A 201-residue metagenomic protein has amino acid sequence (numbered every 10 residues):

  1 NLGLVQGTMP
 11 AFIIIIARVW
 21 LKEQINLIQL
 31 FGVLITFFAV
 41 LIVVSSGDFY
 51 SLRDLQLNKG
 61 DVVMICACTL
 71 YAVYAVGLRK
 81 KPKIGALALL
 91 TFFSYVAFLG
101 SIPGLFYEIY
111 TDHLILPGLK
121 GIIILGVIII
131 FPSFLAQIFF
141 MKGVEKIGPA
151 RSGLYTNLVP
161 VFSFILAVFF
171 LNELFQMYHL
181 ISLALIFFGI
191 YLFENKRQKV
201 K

Functional and structural regions predicted by a protein language model:
N1, F31-G32, Q56-V63, K120-L125: Short alpha-helical transmembrane interface motifs in multi-pass membrane proteins
N1-L4, L27-L30, A88-F92, I124 (+2 more regions): Signature of the 12-TM Major Facilitator Superfamily
N1-Q24, P149-V168: Specific alpha-helical transmembrane segments that line the substrate/conduction pathway and gating interfaces
I13-I15, V19, F49-T111, F139: Transmembrane alpha-helical segments that form core, pore/gating elements of small-molecule transporters/exporters
V19-L21, I25, K81, L89 (+3 more regions): Hydrophobic/aromatic residues within transmembrane alpha-helices of multi-pass small-molecule transporters
I25-F37, D61, I84-S94, G148: Cytoplasmic-side transmembrane-helix entry/capping segments in multi-pass membrane proteins
I25-G47, N157, L166, Y178-R197: Hydrophobic transmembrane alpha-helices of multi-pass small-molecule transport proteins
I42, V62-G77, I102-R151, F162-A167 (+2 more regions): Hydrophobic alpha-helical transmembrane segments of multi-pass membrane transport proteins, especially secondary
